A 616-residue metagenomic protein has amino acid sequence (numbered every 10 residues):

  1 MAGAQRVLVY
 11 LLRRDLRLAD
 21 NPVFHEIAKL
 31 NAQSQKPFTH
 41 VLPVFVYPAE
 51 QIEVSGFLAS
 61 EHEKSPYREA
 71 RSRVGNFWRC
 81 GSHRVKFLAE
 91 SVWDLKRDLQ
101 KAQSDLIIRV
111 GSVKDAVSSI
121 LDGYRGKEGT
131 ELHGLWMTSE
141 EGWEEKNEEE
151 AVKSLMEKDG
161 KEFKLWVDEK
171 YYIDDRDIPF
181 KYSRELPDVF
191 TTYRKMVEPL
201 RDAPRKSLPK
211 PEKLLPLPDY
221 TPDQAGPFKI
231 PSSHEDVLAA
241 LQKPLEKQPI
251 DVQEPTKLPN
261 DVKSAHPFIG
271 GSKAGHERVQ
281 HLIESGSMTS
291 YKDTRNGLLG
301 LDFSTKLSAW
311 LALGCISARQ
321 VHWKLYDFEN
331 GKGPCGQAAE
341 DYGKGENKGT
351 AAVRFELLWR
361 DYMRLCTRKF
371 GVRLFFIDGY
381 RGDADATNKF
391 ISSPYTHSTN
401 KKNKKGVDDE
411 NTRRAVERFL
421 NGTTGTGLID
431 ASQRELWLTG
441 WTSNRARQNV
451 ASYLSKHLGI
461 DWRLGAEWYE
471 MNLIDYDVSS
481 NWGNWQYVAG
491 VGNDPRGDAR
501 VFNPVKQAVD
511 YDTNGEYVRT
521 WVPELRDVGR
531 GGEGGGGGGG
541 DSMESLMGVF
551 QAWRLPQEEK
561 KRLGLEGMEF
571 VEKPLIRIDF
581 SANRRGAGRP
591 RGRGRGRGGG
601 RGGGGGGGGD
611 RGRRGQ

Functional and structural regions predicted by a protein language model:
M1-P218, R434-E435, S581-R584, G588-Q616: Trp/Phe/Arg-rich N-terminal binding region typifying the photolyase-homology
L12-L16, V110, S139-E141, R194 (+9 more regions): Short, flexible loop/turn elements at secondary-structure junctions
L58-G75, N388-E410: Charged, glycine/proline-rich intrinsically disordered loops and linkers
F87, Y182, L299, A309-L313 (+8 more regions): Secondary-structure capping and boundary motifs in well-ordered enzyme cores
R184-K402, A508, D512, E516-G596 (+1 more regions): Glycine/tryptophan-enriched, flexible segments
T305-A309, Q320, A352, D361 (+5 more regions): Contiguous, well-ordered alpha-helical segments that form the cores/surfaces of helical PPI scaffolds
L374, Y380-A386, A446-D494: Active/binding-pocket-proximal capping segment
T399-D430: Active-site-adjacent "gating/activation" loops or surface patches in catalytic cores
